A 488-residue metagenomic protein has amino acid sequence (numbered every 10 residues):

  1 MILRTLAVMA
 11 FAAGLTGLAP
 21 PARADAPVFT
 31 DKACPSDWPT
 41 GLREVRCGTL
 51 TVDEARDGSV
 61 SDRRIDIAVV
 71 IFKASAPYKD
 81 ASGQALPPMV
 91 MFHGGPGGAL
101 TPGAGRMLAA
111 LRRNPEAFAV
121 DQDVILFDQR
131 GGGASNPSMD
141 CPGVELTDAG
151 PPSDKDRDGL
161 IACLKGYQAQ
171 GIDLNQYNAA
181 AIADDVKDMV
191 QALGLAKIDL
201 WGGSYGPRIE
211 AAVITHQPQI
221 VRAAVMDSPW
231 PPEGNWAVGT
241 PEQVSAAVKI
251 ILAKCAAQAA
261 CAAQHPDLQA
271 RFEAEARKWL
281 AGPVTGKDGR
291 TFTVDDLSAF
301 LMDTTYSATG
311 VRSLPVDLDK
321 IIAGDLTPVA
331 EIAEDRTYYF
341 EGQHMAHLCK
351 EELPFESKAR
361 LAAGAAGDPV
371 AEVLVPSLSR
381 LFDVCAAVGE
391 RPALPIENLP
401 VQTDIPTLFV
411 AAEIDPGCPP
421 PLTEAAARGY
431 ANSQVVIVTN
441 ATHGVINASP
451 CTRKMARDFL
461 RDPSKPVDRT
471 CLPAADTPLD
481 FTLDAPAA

Functional and structural regions predicted by a protein language model:
M1-A24, V186: Secretory targeting and sorting signals
D25-D296, A346, E352-A488: Gly/Pro-rich cap/lid or specificity-loop segments adjacent to the active site
W230-V248, P315-R336: Flexible "cap/lid" loop of the alpha/beta hydrolase fold
A276, L301-D303: Amphipathic alpha-helical segments that form the core helices of the histone-fold
V284-A299, Y306-G310, D335-G342: Structural motif
D303-T304, K350: Helix-loop "lid/cap" segments that line or gate small-molecule binding pockets
T305-D319, P354-A359, S464: Short helix-capping/linker segments at secondary-structure and domain boundaries
L318-L361: Long, low-complexity segments enriched in small/aliphatic residues
